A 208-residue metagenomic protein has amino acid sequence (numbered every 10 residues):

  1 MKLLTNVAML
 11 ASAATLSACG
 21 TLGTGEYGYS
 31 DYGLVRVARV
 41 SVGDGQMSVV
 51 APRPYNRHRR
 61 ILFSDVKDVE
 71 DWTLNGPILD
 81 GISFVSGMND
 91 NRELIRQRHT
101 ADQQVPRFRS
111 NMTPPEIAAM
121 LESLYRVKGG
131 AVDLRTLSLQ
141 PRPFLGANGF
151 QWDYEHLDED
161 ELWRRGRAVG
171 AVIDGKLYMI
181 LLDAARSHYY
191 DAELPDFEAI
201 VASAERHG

Functional and structural regions predicted by a protein language model:
K2-R92, D133, P141-A147, D158-W163 (+2 more regions): N-terminal targeting sequences that direct proteins away from the cytosol to non-cytosolic compartments
L74-P77, S83-L121: Surface-exposed acidic loop/strand-edge motifs in secreted or periplasmic proteins that form small linear binding
V85-M88, Q97-Q104, K128-R135, R167 (+1 more regions): Short acidic/polar alpha-helix capping motifs at helix-coil junctions
P106-V169: Signature of long, low-cysteine stretches enriched in small and polar/charged residues
